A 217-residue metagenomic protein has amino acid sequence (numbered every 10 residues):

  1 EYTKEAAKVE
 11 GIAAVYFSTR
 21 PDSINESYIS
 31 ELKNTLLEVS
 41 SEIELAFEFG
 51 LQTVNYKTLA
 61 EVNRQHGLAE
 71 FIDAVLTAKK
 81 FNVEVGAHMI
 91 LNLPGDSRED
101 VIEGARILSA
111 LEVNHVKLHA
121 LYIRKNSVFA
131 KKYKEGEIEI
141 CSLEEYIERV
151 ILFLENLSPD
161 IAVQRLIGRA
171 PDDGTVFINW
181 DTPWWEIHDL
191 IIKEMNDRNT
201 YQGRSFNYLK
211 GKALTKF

Functional and structural regions predicted by a protein language model:
E1, A7-N25, I43-E70, K117: Core AdoMet radical
Y2-E10, S30-E44, L76-K80: Acidic (Asp/Glu)-rich catalytic clusters
K4-I12, A69-A87, L111, I140-D160: Alpha-helix-loop-beta-strand connector modules within alpha/beta enzyme cores
D22, G50, N55-Y56, A78-D100 (+3 more regions): Conserved strand-turn element in the central/C-terminal portion of the radical SAM core barrel that lines
E26-I29, I147: Structural motif corresponding to alpha-helix initiation and N-cap regions
S27-Y28, A60, R98, V128-A130 (+1 more regions): Short, well-ordered secondary-structure micro-motifs
Y28-L32, P94-A110, D173: Catalytic cores of alpha/beta
S109, H115, I123-F217: Auxiliary Fe-S-binding modules of radical SAM enzymes
